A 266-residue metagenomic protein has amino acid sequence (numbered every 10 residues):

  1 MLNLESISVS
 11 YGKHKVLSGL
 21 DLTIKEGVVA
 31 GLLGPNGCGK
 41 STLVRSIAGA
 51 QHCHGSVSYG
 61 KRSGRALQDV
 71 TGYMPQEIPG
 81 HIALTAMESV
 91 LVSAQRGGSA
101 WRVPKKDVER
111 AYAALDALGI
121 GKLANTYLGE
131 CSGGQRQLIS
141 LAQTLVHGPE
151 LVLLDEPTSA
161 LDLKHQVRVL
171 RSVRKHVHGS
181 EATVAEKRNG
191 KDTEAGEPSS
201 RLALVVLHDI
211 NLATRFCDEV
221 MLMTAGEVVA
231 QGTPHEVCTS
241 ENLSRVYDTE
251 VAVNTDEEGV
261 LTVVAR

Functional and structural regions predicted by a protein language model:
L2, V16-G19: Conserved structural motif at the start of ABC-family nucleotide-binding domains
L33-P35: The feature captures the beta-strand-to-loop junction immediately N-terminal to the Walker
A48: Helix-to-loop junction immediately C-terminal to a conserved catalytic motif
L91, K105-L123, S140: Conserved ABC ATPase "signature" region
Y127-C131: Conserved ABC ATPase signature
V152-E156: Catalytic Walker B motif of ABC-type/P-loop ATPase nucleotide-binding domains
